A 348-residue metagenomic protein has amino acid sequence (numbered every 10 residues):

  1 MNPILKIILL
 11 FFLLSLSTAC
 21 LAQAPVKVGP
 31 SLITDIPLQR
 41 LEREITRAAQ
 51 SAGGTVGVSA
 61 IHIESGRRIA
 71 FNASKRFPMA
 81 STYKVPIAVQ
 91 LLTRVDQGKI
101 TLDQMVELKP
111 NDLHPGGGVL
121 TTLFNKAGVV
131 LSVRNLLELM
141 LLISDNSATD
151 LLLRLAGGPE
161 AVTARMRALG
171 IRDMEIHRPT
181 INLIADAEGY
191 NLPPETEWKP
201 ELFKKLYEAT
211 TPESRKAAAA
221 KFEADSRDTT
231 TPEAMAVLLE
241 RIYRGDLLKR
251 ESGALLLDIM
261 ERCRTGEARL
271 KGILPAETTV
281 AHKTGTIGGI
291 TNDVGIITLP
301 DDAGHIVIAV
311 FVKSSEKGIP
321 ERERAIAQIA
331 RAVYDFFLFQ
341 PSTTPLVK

Functional and structural regions predicted by a protein language model:
M1-I7: Positively charged n-region of N-terminal signal peptides that target proteins for export
I7-A19: Bacterial N-terminal signal peptides
L13-L16, A88, L142, A168 (+2 more regions): Residues within well-ordered alpha-helical secondary structure of globular protein domains
C20-A48, R154, P159, A220 (+1 more regions): Structured C-terminal helix/loop/strand segments within mature extracytoplasmic catalytic/sensor domains
P25-E188: Active-site-adjacent loops and short helices of periplasmic peptidoglycan-processing enzymes
R67, L123-N125, A217-A219, V310-V312: A short small-residue
P78, M174-E251: Active-site-proximal helix/loop microenvironment of the serine DD-peptidase/beta-lactamase transpeptidase fold
